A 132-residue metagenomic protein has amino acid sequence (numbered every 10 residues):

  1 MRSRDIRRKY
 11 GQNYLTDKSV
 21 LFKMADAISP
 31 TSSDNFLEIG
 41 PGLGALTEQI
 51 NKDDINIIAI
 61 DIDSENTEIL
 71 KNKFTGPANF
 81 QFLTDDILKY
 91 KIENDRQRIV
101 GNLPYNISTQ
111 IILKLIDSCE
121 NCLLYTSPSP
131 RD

Functional and structural regions predicted by a protein language model:
M1-S127, R131: Catalytic cores of RNA-modifying enzymes
